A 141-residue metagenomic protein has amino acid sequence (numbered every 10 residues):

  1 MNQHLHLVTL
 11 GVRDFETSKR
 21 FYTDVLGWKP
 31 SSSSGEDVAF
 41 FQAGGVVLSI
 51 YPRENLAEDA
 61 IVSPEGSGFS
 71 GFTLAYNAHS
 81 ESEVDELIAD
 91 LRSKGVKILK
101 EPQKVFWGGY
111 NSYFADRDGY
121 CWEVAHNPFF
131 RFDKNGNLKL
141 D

Functional and structural regions predicted by a protein language model:
M1, I88-D141: Vicinal oxygen chelate
M1-T17, G71-Y76, P128-D141: N-terminal beta-strand motif that seeds the catalytic metal site of vicinal oxygen chelate
H4-R13, A39-Q42, V62-D90, Y110-A115: Vicinal oxygen chelate
T9-A57: Core segments of cupin and vicinal oxygen chelate
L26-S32, H79, P102-K104: Short linear motifs in intrinsically disordered
S49-I50, S67, D118: Short, hinge-like loop/turn segments at secondary-structure boundaries
N55, H79, N127-F129: Short coil/turn motifs at secondary-structure junctions
L56-V62, R131-K134: A short, acidic/glycine-rich surface segment
